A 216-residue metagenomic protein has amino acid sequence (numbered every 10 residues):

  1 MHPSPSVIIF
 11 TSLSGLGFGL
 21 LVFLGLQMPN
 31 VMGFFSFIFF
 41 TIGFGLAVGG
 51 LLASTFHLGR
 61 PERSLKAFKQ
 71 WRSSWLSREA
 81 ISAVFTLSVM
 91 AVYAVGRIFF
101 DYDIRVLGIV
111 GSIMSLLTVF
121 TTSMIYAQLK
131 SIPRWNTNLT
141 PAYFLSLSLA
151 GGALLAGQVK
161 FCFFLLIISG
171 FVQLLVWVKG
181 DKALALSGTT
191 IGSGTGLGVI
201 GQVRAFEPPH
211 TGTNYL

Functional and structural regions predicted by a protein language model:
M1, I38, F56-F68, S112-Q128: Hydrophobic, membrane-facing alpha-helical anchors
M1-G49: N-terminal signal-anchor module of multipass membrane proteins
H2-P3, L46-V48, L65, I109 (+1 more regions): Homeobox/homeodomain signature
P5, T11, S73-S74, I81-L216: Long, contiguous internal "core" modules enriched in hydrophobic/ aromatic residues
G17-F23, G45, L52, G59 (+3 more regions): Residues within alpha-helical transmembrane segments of multi-pass membrane proteins, especially transporters, ion
F34-V89: Membrane helical hairpin/interfacial module
